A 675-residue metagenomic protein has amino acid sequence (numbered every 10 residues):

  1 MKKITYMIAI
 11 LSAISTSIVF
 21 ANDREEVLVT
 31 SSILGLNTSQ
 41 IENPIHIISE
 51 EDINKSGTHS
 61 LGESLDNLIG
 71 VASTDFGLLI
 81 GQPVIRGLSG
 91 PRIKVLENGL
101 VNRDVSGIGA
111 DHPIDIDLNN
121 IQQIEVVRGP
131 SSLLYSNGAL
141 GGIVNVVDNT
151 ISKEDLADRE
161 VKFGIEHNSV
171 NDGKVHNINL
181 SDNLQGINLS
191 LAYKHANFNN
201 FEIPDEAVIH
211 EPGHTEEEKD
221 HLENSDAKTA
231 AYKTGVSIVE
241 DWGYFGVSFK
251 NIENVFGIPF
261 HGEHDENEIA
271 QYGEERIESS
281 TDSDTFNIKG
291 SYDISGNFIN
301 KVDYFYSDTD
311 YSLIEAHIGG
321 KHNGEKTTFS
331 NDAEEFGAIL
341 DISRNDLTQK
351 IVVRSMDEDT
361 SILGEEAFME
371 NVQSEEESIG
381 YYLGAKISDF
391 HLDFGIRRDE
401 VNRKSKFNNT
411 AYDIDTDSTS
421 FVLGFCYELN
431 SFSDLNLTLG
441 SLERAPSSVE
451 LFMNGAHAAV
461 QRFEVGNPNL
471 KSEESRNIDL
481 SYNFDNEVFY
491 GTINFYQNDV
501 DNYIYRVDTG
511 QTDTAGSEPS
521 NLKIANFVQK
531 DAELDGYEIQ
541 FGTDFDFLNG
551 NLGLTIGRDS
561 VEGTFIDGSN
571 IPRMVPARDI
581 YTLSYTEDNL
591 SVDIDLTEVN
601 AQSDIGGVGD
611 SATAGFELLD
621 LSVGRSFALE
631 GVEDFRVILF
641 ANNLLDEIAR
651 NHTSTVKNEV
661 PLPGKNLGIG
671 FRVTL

Functional and structural regions predicted by a protein language model:
L61-S64, G81-V84, L96, D111-I114 (+3 more regions): N-terminal periplasmic accessory domains that precede and gate Gram-negative outer-membrane beta-barrel machines
G62-D104: Extracytoplasmic beta-strand/coil segments of soluble accessory domains associated with Gram-negative outer-membrane
V101-P130: Short acidic/polar hinge/loop motifs at secondary-structure boundaries that mediate gating or recognition
A110, E253, F260-N267, D310-S312 (+8 more regions): Surface-exposed extracellular loop regions of Gram-negative outer-membrane beta-barrel proteins, predominantly
A157-K162, V175, N179-S279: Periplasmic-side early beta-strands and strand-to-turn transitions of outer-membrane beta-barrels
E223-T229, G243-K301, D308-A333, T360 (+2 more regions): Flexible loop and strand-edge segments within Gram-negative outer membrane beta-barrel domains
N224, T327-I339, S378-G380, V465-K471 (+3 more regions): Outer membrane beta-barrel strand-and-loop segments of large Gram-negative receptors, especially TonB-dependent
A385-L392, F495-V500, S517-I605: Gram-negative outer-membrane beta-barrel transporters
